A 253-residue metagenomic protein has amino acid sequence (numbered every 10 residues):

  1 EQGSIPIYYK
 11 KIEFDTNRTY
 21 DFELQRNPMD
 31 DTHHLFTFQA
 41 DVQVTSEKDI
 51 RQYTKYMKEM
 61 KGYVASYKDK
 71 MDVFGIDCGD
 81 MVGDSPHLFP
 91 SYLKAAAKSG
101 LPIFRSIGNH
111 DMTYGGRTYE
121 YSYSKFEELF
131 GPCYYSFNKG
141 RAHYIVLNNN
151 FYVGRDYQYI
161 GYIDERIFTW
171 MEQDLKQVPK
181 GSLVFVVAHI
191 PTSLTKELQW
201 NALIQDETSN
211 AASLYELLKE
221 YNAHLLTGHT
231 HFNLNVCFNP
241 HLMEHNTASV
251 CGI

Functional and structural regions predicted by a protein language model:
G3-F89: N-terminal active-site segment of His-dependent metallophosphoesterases
H33-S46, R141-F151, F185-V187, E244-A248: Active-site-proximal beta-strand elements of phosphoester/diester hydrolases
D41, G79-D80, G108-N109, H189 (+1 more regions): Active-site glycine-centered loops adjacent to acidic/histidine catalytic or metal-binding residues that shape
V44, V82-G83, D111, T192 (+1 more regions): Short active-site segment of divalent metal-dependent hydrolases/proteases that encodes the spacing between
V73, V184, A223: Conserved acidic residues
P86-K180, N201-H224, N235-I253: Extended active-site neighborhood of metal-dependent phosphoesterases/phosphodiesterases
L175-E197: Short acidic, glycine-rich surface-loop motifs adjacent to enzyme active sites
